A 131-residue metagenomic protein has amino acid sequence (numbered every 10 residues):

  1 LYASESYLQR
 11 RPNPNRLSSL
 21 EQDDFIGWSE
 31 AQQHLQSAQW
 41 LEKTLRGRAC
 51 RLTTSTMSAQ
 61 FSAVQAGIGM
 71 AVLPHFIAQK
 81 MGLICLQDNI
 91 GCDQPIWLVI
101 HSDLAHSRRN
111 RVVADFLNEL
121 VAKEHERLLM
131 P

Functional and structural regions predicted by a protein language model:
Y2-I96, K123-P131: C-terminal regulatory
N89-R127: A late-sequence structural motif
